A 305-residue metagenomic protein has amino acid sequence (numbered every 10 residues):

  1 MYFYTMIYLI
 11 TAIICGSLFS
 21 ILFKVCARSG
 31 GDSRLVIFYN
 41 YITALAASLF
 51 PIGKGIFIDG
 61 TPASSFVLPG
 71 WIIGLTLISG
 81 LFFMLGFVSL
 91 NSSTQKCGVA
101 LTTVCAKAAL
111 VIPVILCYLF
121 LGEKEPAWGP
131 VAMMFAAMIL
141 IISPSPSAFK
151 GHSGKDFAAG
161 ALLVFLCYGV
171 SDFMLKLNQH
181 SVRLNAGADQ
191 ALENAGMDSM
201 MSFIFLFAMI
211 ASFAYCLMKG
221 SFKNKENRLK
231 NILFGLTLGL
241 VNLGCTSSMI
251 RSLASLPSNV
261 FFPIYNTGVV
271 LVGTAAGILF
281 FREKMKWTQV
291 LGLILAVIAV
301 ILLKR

Functional and structural regions predicted by a protein language model:
M1-L81, F87-K96, S145-L163, S181-S255 (+1 more regions): Membrane-interface interhelical linkers
T11, F38-Y39, C105, G129-A132 (+3 more regions): Hydrophobic core positions of alpha-helical segments in small-molecule transporters and transporter systems
I13, S17, G80-V88, L110-I115 (+8 more regions): Hydrophobic/small/kink-forming positions within alpha-helical transmembrane segments of polytopic membrane proteins
S17, Y41-L45, K107-V111, M134 (+5 more regions): Residue-level recognition of pore/gate-forming positions within transmembrane alpha-helices of multi-pass
K24, N91, C117-Y118, K176 (+2 more regions): Small-residue-mediated transmembrane helix hinge/kink sites in multi-pass secondary transporters
A109-G129, V270-V290: C-terminal transmembrane-helix exit sites in multi-pass transporters
V114-Y118, A127-S147, T288-K304: Hydrophobic transmembrane alpha-helices of multi-pass small-molecule transport proteins
R251-S255, V300-R305: Juxtamembrane boundary at the C-terminal end of a transmembrane helix
